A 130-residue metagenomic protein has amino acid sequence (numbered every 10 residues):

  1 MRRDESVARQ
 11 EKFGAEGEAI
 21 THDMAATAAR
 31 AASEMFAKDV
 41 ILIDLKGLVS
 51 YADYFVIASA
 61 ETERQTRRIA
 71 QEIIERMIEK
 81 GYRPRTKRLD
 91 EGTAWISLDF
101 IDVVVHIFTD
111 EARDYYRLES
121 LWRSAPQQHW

Functional and structural regions predicted by a protein language model:
M1-G47, E61-R68, E75, K80 (+4 more regions): Long, contiguous binding/interaction regions
A52-Y54: Short amphipathic alpha-helical segments
I57-S59: Short hydrophobic/aromatic beta-strand micro-patches that form the beta-sheet surface supporting nucleotide- or nucleic
